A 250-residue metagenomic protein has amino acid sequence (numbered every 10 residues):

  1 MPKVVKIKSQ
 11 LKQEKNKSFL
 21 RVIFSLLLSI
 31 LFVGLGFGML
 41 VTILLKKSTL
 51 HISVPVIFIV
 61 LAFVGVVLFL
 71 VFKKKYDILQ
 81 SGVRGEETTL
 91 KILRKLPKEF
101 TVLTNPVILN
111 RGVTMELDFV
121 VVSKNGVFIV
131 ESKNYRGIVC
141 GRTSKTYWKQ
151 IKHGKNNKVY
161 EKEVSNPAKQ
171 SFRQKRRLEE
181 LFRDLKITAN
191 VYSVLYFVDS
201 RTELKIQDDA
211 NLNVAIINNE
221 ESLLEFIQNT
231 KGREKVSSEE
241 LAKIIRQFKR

Functional and structural regions predicted by a protein language model:
M1-M115, V122-V127, K133-G141, Y147 (+1 more regions): Surface-exposed interaction regions that form or flank ligand-binding interfaces
